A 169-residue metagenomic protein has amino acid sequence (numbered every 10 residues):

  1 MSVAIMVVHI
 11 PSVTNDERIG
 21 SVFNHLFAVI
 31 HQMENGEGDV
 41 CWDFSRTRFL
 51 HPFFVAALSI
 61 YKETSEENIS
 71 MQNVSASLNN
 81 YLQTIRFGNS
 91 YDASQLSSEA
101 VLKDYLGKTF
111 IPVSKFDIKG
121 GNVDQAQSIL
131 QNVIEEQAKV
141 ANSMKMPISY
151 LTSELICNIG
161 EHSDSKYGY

Functional and structural regions predicted by a protein language model:
M1-H9: Short beta-strand/loop segment at the start of cytosolic alpha/beta domains
V13-D92: Amphipathic alpha-helical interaction surfaces in cytosolic regulatory modules
F44-R48, A138-M146: Short, charged/polar micro-motifs that form catalytic or ligand-binding hotspots
Y61, N142-Y169: Conserved ATP-binding N-box helix of the HATPase_c
G88, I129-Q137, L151-E154, N158 (+1 more regions): Mid-sequence acidic-hydrophobic segments that form the walls of catalytic/ligand-binding cavities or oligomerization
G88-L106: A glycine-rich helix N-cap at a beta->alpha junction
K108-V140: Helix-loop-beta hinge of the Bergerat
